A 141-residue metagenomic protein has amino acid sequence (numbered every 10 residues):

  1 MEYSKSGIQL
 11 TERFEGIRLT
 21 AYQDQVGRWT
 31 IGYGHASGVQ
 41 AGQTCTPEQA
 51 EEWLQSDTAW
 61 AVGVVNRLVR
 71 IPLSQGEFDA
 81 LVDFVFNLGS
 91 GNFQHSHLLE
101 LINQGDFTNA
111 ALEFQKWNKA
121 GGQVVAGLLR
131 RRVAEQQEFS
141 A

Functional and structural regions predicted by a protein language model:
M1-R28, H35-V62, L68-P72, G91-A141: Long, amphipathic alpha-helical surface segments
T11, E77-V85, E113-Q115: Short alpha-helical scaffolding segments that buttress acidic/His motifs in well-ordered protein cores
S56, D83-L88: Short, residue-level hotspots on alpha-helical faces of the histone-fold and other alpha-helical interaction modules
